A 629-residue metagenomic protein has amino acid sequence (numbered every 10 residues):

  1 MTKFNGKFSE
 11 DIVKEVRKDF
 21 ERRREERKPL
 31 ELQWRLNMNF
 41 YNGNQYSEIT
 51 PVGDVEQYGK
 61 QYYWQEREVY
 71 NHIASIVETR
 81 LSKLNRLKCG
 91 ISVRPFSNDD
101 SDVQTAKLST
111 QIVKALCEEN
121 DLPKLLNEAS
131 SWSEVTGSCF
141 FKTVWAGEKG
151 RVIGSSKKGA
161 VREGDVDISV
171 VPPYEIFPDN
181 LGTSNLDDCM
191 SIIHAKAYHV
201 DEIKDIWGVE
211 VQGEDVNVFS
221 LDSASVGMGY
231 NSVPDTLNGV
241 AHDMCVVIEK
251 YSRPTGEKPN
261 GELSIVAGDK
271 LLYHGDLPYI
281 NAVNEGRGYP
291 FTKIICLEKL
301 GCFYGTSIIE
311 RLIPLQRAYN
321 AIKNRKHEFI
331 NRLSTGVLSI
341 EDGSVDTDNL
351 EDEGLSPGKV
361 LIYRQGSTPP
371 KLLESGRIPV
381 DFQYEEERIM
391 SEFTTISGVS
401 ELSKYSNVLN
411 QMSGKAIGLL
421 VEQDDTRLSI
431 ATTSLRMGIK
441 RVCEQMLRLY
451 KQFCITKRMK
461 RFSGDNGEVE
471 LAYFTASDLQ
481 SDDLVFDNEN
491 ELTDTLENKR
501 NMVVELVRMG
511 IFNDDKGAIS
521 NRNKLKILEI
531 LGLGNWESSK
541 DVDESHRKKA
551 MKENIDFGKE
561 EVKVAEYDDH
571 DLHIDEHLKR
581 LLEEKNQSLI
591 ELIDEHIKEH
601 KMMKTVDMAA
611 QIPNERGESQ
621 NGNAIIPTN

Functional and structural regions predicted by a protein language model:
M1-N629: Extended alpha-helical, oligomerization-prone segments that build pores/tubes and scaffolds
